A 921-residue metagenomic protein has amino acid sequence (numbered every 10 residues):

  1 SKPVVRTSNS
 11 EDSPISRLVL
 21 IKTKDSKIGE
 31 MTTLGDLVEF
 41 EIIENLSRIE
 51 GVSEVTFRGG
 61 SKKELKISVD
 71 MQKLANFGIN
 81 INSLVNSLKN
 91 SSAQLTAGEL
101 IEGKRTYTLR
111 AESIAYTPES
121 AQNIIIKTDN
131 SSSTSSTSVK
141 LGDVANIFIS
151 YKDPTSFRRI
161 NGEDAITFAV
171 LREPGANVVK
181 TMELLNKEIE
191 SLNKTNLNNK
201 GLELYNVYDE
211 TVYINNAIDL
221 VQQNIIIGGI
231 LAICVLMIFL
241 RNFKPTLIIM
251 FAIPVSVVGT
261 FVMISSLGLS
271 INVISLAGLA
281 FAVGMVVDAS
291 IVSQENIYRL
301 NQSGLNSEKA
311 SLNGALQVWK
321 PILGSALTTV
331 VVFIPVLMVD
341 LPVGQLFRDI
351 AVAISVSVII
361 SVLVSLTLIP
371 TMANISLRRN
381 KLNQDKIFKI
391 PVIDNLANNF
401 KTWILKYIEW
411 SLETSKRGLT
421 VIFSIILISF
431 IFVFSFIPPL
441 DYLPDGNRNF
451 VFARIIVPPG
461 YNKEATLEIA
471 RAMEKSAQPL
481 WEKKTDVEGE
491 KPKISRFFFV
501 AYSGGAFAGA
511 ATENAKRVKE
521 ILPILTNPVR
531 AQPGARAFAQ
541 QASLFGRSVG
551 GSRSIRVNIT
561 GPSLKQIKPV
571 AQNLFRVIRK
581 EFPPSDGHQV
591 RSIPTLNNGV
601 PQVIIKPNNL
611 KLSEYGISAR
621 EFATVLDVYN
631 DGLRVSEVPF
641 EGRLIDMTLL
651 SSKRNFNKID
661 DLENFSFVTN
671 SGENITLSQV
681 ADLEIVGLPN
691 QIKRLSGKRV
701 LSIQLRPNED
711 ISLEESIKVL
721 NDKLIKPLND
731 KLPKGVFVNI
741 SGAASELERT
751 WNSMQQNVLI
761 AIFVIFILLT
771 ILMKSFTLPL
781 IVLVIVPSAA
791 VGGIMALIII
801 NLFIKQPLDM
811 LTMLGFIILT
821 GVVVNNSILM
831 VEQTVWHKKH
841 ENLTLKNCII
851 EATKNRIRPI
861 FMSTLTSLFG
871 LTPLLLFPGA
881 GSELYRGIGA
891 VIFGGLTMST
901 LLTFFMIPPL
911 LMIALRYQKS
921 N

Functional and structural regions predicted by a protein language model:
S1, T128, L269, L337-Q345 (+4 more regions): Transmembrane helices with small-residue packing motifs
S1-G229, I271, Q345, P689-L705: Membrane-proximal extracytoplasmic
S1-N9, Q72-A93, E112-Y116, E464-G551 (+3 more regions): Solvent-exposed, membrane-proximal periplasmic/extracellular interface segments of envelope transport and secretion
T32-S61, L440-A511, K565-Q602: Extracytoplasmic/periplasmic
V207, I214, I218, Q294 (+5 more regions): Helix-loop junctions and hydrophobic alpha-helical segments within the transmembrane domains of large membrane
I230-I238, F243-R299, M338, I767-N855 (+3 more regions): Hydrophobic transmembrane alpha-helices and their membrane-interface caps in long multi-pass transport proteins
S266, V283-I297, W319-M338, Q345-I390 (+5 more regions): Transmembrane alpha-helices and their membrane-interface boundaries in multi-pass membrane transporters and channels
V318, F388-Y442, V557, A571: Signature of alpha-helical transmembrane segments and their immediate interfacial
